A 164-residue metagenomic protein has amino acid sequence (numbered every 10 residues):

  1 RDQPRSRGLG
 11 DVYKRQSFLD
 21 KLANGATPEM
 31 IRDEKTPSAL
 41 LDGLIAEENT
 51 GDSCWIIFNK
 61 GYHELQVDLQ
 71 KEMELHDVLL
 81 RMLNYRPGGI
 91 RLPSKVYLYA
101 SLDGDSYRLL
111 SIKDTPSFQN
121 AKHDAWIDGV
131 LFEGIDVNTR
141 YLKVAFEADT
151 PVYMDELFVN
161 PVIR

Functional and structural regions predicted by a protein language model:
D2-Y13: Single conserved hydrophobic/aromatic residue that forms the stacking wall/gate of nucleotide- or nucleobase-binding
P4-R5, E29, S38, S94 (+2 more regions): Generic low-complexity segments that are intrinsically disordered, proline-rich and/or Lys/Arg-biased
K21, G25, E29-E34, S38-S53: Acidic, glycine-anchored loop motifs typical of Ca2+
E47-S111, W126-R164: Aromatic, loop-rich ligand-recognition surfaces of beta-strand-rich domains
L109-N120: Solvent-exposed serine/threonine-rich low-complexity stretches and specific carbohydrate-binding patches
